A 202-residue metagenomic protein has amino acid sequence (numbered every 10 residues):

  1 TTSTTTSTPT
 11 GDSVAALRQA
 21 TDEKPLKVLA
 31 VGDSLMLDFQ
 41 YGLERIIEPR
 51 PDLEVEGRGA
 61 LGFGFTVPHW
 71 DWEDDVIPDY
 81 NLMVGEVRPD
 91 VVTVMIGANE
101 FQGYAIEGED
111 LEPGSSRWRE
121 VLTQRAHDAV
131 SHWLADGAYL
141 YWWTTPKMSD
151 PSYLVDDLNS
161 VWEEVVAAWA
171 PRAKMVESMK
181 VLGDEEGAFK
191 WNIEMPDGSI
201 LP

Functional and structural regions predicted by a protein language model:
T2-P9: Extracellular mucin-like PTS domains
T10-Q19: A short, compositionally biased domain-edge/stem linker segment
T21-S116, E120: Conserved SGNH/GDSL esterase-like catalytic core that processes O-acyl groups on lipids and polysaccharides
D79-M83, R125-A129, L158-V165: A general structural detector for well-ordered alpha-helical segments in enzyme core domains, enriched
M95-F101, A129-S160, E177-K180: Active-site segments of SGNH/GDSL-like serine hydrolases that catalyze O-acetyl group transfer/hydrolysis on lipids
E109-Y139, W143, W169, A173: Charged, glycine-enriched surface loops/patches that mediate electrostatic binding to polyanionic ligands
M148-P202: Catalytic His-Asp segment of secreted/periplasmic serine-dependent ester chemistry enzymes
